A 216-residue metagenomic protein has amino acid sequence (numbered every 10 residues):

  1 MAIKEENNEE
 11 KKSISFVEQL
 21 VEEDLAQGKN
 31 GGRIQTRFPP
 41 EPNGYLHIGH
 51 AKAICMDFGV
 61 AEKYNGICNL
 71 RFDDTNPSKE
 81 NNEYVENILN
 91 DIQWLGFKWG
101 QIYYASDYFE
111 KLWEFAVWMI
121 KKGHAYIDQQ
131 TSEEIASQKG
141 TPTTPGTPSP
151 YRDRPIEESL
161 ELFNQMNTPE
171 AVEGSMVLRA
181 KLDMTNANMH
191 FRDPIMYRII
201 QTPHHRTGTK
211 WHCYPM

Functional and structural regions predicted by a protein language model:
M1-K12: Basic/polar N-terminal segments that are highly enriched at the extreme N-terminus, encompassing both cleavable
E10-K11, N81-N82, F109, D153: Generic detection of long, well-ordered alpha-helical segments
K12-E22, A26-L89, R206-M216: N-terminal catalytic cores of NTP/NDP-binding nucleotidyl/phosphoryl-transfer enzymes
L20, D24, V60-Y64, D91 (+5 more regions): Generic, well-ordered alpha-helical scaffold segments in large soluble proteins
E41, F97-K98, G146: Residue-level signal for pocket-adjacent positions within structured domains
P42, S78-E80, E110-K111, A136-Q138: Short secondary-structure boundary/hinge segments and terminal tails
L70, D74-N76, E83, Y104 (+1 more regions): Active-site cores that bind ATP or allylic diphosphates and position pyrophosphate for catalysis
Y84-E110, F115-W118, G123-Y126: A glycine-rich helix N-cap at a beta->alpha junction
